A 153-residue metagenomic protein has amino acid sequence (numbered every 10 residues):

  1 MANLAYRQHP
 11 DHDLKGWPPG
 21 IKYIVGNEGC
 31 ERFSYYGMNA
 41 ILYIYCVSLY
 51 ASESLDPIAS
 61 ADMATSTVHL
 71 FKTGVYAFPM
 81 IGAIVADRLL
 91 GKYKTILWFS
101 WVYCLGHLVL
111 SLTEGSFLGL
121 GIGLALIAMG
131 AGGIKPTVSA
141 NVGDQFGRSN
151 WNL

Functional and structural regions predicted by a protein language model:
M1-Y35: Cytosolic juxtamembrane N-terminal segment immediately preceding the first transmembrane helix of multi-pass
R32, Y36, A128-T137: Small-residue-rich segments within alpha-helical transmembrane domains of MFS-like 12-TM solute carriers
A40-T65: Short amphipathic helix-loop junctions that connect adjacent transmembrane helices in Major Facilitator Superfamily/SLC
T65-D87, K135: Central cavity-lining transmembrane alpha-helices of secondary-active solute carriers, predominantly the Major
V85-G91, V142: Hydrophobic alpha-helical transmembrane and interfacial-helix anchor sites in secondary transporters
F99-L120: C-terminal ends and interior cores of transmembrane alpha-helices in multi-pass membrane transporters/permeases
G133-S149: Intracellular juxtamembrane helix-capping segments at the cytosolic ends of symmetry-related transmembrane helices
